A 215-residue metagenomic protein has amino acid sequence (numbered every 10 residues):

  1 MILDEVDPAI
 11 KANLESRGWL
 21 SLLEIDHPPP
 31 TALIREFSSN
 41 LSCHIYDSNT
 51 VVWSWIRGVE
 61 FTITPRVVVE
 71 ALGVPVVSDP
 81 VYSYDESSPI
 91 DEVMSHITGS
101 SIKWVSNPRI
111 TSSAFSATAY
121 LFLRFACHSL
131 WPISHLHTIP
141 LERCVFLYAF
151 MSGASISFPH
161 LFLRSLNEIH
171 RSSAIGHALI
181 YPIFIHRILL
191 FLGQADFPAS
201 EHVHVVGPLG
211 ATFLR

Functional and structural regions predicted by a protein language model:
M1-R215: A structural signal for long, well-ordered, hydrophobic/aromatic- and basic-residue-enriched core segments of folded
